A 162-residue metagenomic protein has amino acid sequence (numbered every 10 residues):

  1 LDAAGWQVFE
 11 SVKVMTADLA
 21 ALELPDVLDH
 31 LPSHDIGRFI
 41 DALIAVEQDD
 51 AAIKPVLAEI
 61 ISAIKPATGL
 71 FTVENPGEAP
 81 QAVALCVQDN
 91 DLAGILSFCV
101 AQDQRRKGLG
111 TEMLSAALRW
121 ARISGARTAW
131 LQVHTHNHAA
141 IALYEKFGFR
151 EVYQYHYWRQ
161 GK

Functional and structural regions predicted by a protein language model:
L1-I36, W158-R159: Acyl-donor-binding surface of acyltransferase catalytic domains
L1-V8, K107, T111, T135-Q154 (+1 more regions): Conserved active-site alpha-helix within GNAT-family acetyltransferase domains
E10, P80-A82, Y153: A structural microfeature
A42-I53: Helix-loop element at the rim of GNAT/NAT acetyltransferase active sites that forms part of the acceptor-substrate
A58-A101: A conserved beta-strand-loop-helix scaffold within acyl/acetyltransferase catalytic domains
S97-V100, R106-R119, I123, A142 (+1 more regions): Conserved acetyl-CoA-binding loop-helix of GNAT-fold acetyltransferases
A121-Q132: Conserved GNAT acetyl-CoA-binding A-motif
